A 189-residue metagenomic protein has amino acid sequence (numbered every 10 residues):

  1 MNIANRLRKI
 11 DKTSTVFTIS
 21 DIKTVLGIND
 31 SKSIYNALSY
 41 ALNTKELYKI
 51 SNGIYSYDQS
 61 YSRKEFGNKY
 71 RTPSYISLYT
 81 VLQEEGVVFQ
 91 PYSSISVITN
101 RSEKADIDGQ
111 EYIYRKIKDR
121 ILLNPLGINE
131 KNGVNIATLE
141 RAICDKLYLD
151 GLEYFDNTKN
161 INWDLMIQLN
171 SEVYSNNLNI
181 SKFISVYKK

Functional and structural regions predicted by a protein language model:
M1-P73: Short beta-edge/loop segments at beta->alpha junctions of small alpha/beta modules that act as binding/recognition
S56-K189: Nucleic-acid-binding surface
